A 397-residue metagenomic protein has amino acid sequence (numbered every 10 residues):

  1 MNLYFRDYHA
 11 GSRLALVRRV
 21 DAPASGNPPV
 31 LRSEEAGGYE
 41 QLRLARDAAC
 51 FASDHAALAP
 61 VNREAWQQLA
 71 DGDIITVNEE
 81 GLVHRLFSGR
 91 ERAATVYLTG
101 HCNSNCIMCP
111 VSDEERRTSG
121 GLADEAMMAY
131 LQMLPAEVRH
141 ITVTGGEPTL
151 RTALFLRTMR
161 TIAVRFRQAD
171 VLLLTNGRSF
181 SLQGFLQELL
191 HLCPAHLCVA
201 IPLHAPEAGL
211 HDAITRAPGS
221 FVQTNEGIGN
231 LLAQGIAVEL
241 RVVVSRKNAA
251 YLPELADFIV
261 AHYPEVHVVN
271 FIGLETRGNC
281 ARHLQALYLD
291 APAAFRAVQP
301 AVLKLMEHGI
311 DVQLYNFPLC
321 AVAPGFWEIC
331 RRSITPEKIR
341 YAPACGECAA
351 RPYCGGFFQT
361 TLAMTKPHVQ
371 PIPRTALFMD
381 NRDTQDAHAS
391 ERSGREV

Functional and structural regions predicted by a protein language model:
M1-E40: Short Lys/Arg-enriched alpha/beta "domain-start" segment
Y4-S12, A323-V397: Flexible mid-to-C-terminal extensions adjoining Fe-S/redox cofactors in radical SAM and related proteins
A36, R46-T95, D113, G325-R332: N-terminal [4Fe-4S]-dependent radical SAM core
F87-D124: Canonical Radical SAM [4Fe-4S] cluster-binding loop centered on the CxxxCxxC motif and its immediate flanking residues
P110-A123, A136-R151, A163-L182, C193-N225 (+2 more regions): Core AdoMet radical
A153-R160, S181-H191, A250-F258: Distinct, well-ordered alpha-helical segments
R160-A163, A250-H267, V322-I339: Short, electropositive alpha-helical surface patch
H196-C198, V222-H283, A293-N316: Conserved C-terminal portion of the radical SAM core fold that forms the substrate/S-adenosylmethionine-binding
